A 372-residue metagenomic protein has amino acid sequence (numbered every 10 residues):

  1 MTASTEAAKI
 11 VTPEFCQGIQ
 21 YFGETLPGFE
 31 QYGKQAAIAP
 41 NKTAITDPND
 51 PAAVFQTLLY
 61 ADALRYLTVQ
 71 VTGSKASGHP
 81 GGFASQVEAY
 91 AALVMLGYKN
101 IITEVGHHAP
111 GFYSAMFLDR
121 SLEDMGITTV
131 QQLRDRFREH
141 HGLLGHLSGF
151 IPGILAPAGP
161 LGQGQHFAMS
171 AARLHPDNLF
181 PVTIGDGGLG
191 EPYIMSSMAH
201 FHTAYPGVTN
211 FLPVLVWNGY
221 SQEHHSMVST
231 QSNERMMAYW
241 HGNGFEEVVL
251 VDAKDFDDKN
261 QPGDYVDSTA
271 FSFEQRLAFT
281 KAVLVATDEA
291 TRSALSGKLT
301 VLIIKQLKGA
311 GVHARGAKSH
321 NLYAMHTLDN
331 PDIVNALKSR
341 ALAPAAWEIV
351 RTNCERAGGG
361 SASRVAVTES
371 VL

Functional and structural regions predicted by a protein language model:
T2-Q70: Cofactor-/ligand-binding subdomain signature composed of acidic, glycine-rich, tryptophan-containing flexible loops
A44, L118, M237-A238: Short acidic/glycine-rich loops and adjacent helix/strand connectors that line catalytic pockets where negatively
N49, A53-T57, L64-S74, P80-Y205: Cofactor-binding active-site loop characterized by glycine-rich and histidine/acidic residues
D50-T57, S339, A343, S361-R364: Intrinsic-disorder-associated interaction segments
L67, V71-H79, D119, E123 (+5 more regions): Short secondary-structure junctions and interdomain/linker hinges
F150-R356: Glycine-rich ThDP/TPP pyrophosphate-binding loop and its adjacent helix/strand module within ThDP-dependent enzymes
R351-L372: Hard-cation-handling environments
